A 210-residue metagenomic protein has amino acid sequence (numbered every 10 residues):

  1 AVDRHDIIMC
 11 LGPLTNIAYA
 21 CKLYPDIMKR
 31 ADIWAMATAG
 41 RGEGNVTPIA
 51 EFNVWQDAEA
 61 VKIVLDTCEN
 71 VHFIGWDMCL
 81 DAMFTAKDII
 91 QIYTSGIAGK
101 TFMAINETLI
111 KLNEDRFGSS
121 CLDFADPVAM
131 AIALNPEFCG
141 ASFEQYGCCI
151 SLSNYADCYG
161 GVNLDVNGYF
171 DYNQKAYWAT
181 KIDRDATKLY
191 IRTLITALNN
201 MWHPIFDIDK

Functional and structural regions predicted by a protein language model:
A1-D81, A86: Active-site histidine-anchored catalytic micro-motif
F52-W55, E59, V71-K210: Conformational coupling and interaction surfaces
